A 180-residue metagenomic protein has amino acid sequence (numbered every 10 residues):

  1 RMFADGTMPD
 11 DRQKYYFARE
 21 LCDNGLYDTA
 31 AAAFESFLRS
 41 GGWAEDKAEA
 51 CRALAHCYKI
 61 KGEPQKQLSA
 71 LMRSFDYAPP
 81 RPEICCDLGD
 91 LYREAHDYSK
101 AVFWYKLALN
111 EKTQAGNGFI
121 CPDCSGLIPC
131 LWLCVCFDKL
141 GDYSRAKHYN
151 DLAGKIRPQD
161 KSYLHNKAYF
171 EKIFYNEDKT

Functional and structural regions predicted by a protein language model:
R1-A32, S36: Catalytic-site signature of metal-activated, phosphate-bearing donor transferases, centered on the GT-A/GT-A-like
T7-M8, G42-E45, P79, T113 (+1 more regions): Short coil turns that delineate tetratricopeptide repeat
R12, E45-E49, E83, C121-D123 (+2 more regions): Start-of-helix register in tetratricopeptide repeats
Y27-D28, P64, Y98, Y143: TPR-repeat structural position
